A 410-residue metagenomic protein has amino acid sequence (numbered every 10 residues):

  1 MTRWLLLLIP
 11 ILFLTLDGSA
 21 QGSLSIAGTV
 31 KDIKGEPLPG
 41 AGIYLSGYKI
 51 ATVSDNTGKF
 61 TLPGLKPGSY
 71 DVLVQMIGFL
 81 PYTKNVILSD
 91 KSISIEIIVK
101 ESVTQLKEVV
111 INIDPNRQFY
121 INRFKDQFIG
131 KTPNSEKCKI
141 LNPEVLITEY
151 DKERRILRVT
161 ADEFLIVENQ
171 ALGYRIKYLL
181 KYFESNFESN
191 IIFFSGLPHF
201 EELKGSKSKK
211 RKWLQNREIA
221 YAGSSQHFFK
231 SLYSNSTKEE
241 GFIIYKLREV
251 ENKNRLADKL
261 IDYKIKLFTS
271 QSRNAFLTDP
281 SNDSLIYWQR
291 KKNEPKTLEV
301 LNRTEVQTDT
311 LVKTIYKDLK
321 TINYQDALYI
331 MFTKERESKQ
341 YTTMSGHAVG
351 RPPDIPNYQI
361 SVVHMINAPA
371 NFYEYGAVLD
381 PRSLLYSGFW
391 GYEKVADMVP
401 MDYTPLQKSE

Functional and structural regions predicted by a protein language model:
M1-T29: Bacterial Sec-dependent N-terminal signal peptides
Q21-L38, S234: Structural motif
L24-D32, G58-F60, I97, V109: A short, amphipathic beta-strand motif
A41-L45, V72, I111: Hydrophobic beta-strand segments
L45, L73-K84: A short, solvent-exposed loop/turn motif at the edges and junctions of modular extracellular/periplasmic domains
Y48-K59: Short, acidic Ser/Thr/Gly-rich low-complexity loop/linker segments typical of extracellular and cell-surface proteins
T52, L80-I95: Structured interaction patches on ligand/partner-binding surfaces of diverse proteins
D90, I98-E410: Surface-exposed, low-complexity/disordered segments and acidic/polar micro-motifs at processing/linker regions
